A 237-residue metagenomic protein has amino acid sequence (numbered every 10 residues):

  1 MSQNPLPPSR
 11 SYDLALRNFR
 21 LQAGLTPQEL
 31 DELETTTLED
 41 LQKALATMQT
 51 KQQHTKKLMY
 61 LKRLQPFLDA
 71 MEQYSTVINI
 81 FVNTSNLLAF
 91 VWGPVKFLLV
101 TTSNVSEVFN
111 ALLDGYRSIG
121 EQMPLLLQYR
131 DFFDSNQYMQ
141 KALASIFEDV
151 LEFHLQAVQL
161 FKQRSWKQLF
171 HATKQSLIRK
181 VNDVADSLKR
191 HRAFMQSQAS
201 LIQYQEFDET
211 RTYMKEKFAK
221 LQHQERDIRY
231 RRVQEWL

Functional and structural regions predicted by a protein language model:
M1-V82, E235: Long, low-complexity
Q3-L6, S118, L127, Y138-L237: Regulatory helix-to-disordered linker/tail regions at the edges of structured cores
T26-L30, E34, Q53, K57-Y60 (+3 more regions): Alpha-helical rod/repeat scaffolding segments in eukaryotic adaptors/tethers and long-chain four-helix cytokines
Q42, L68-M71, S75, W92-K96 (+5 more regions): Generic structural concept
K62, N83-N86, D114, K141 (+2 more regions): Eukaryote-biased feature marking scaffold/signaling PDZ-domain proteins and nuclear chromatin regulators
K62-A111: Membrane-inserting effector segments that mediate pore formation, membrane fusion, or transient membrane insertion
T76-V82, T102-V105, R130-K141, A199: Acidic, serine/threonine- and proline-rich low-complexity regulatory regions
T102-L127: Membrane-engaging insertion elements
